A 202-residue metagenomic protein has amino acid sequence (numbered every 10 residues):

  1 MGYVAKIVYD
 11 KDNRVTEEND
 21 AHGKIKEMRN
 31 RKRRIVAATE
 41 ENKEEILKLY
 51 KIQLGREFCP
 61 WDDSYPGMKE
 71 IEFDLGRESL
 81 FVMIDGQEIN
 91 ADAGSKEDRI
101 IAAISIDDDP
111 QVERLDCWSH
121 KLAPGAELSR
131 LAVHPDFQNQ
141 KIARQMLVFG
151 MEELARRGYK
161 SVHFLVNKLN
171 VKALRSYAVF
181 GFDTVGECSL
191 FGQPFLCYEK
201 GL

Functional and structural regions predicted by a protein language model:
V15-D20: Short linear proline/tyrosine/threonine-rich motifs used for host-factor recruitment and membrane trafficking/assembly
K32-K48: A short beta-loop-alpha structural element at the N-terminal edge of CoA-dependent acyl/N-acetyltransferase catalytic
A38, L131-V133, V166: Hydrophobic adenine-recognition pocket in adenosine-nucleotide-binding enzymes
K51-D136, L147-V148: Acetyl-CoA-dependent GNAT
V133, N139-E152, R175-V179: Conserved acetyl-CoA-binding loop-helix of GNAT-fold acetyltransferases
L147, L154-L165: Conserved GNAT acetyl-CoA-binding A-motif
F164-L174, L190-P194: Conserved beta-strand-loop-alpha-helix junction that forms the acyl-donor binding cleft
A178-E187: Conserved acetyl-CoA-binding loop of GNAT-fold acetyltransferases
